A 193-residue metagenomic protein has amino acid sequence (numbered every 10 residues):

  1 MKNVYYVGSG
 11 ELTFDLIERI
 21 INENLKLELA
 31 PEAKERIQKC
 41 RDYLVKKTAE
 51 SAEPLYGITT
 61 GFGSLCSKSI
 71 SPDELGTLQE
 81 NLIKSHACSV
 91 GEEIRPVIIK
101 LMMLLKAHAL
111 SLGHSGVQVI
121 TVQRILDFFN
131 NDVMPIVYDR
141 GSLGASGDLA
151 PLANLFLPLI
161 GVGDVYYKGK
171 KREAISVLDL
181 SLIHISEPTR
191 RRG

Functional and structural regions predicted by a protein language model:
M1-A52: N- or domain-start disorder-to-order transition segments that initiate the globular core
Y5-S9, E28-R36, S67-E74, V90-I94 (+3 more regions): Catalytic cores of large soluble enzymes that bind and process phosphate-bearing ligands
E11-L12, L16-R19, E23, K68-V97 (+3 more regions): Glycine-/small-residue-rich beta-strand-loop submotif within the FAD-binding core of flavoenzymes
K26, E53-Y56, L101, M134-P135 (+1 more regions): Structural motif
I37, L44-N81: An N-terminal structural lobe/cap that precedes and organizes the functional/catalytic core across diverse proteins
V45-A49, L75-V137: Anion-binding (especially nucleotide phosphate/pyrophosphate-binding) glycine-rich loop and adjoining beta-alpha core
P54-I70, D139-L159: Conserved phosphate/anionic-ligand binding catalytic regions in large, soluble enzymes, centered on
I183-G193: Single conserved hydrophobic/aromatic residue that forms the stacking wall/gate of nucleotide- or nucleobase-binding
